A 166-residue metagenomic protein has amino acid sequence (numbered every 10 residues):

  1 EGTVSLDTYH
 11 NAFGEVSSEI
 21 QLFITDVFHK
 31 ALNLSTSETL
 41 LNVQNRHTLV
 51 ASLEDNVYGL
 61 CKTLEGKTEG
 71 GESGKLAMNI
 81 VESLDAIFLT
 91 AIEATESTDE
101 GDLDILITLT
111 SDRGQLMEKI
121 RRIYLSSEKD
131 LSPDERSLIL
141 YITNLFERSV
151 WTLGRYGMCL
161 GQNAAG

Functional and structural regions predicted by a protein language model:
E1-G166: Cytosolic, long alpha-helical scaffolding segments
